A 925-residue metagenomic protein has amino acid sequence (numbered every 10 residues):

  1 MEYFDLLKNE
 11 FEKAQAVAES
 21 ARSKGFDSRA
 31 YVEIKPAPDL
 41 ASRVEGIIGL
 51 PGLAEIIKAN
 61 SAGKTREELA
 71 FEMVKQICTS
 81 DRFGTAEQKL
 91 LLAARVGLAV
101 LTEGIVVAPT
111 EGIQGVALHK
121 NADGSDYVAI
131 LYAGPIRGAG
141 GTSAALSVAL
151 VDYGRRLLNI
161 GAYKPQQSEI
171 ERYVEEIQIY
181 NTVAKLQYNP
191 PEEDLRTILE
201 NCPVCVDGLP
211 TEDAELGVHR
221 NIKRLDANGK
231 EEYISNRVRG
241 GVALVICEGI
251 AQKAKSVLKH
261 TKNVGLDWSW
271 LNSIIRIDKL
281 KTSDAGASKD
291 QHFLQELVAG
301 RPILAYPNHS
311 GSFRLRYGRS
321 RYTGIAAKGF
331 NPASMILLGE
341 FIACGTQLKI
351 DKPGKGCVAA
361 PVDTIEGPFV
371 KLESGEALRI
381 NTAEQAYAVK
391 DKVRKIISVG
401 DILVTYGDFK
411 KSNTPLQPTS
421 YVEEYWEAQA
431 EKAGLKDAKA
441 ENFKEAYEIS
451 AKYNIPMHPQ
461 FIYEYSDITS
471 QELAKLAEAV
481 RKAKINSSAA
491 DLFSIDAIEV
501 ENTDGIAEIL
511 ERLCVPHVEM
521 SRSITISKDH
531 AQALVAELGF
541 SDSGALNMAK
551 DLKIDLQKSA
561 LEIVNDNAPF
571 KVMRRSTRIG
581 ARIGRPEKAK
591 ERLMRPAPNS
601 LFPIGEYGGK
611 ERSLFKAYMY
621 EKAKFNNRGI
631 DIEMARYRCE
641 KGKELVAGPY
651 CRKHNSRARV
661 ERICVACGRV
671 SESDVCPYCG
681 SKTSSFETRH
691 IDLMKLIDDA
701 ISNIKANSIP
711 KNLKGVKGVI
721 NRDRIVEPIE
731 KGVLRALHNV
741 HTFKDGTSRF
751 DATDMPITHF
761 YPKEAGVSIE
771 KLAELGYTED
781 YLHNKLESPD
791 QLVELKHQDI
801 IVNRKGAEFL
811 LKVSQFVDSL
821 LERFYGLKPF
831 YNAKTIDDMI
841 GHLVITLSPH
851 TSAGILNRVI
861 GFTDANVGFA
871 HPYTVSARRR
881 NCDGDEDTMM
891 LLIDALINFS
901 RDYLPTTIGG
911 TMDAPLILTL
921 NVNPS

Functional and structural regions predicted by a protein language model:
M1-D837, G841-I855, V859-T863, A877 (+4 more regions): Extended, Lys/Arg-rich, non-catalytic nucleic-acid recognition/anchoring regions of very large nucleic-acid-interacting
F869: Conserved phosphate-coordination/catalytic loops
P872-V875: Short hydrophobic "helix-edge" motifs at membrane interfaces and signal-peptide entry regions
D885: Conserved structured catalytic cores and adjacent interaction surfaces of nucleotide-binding/hydrolyzing enzymes
